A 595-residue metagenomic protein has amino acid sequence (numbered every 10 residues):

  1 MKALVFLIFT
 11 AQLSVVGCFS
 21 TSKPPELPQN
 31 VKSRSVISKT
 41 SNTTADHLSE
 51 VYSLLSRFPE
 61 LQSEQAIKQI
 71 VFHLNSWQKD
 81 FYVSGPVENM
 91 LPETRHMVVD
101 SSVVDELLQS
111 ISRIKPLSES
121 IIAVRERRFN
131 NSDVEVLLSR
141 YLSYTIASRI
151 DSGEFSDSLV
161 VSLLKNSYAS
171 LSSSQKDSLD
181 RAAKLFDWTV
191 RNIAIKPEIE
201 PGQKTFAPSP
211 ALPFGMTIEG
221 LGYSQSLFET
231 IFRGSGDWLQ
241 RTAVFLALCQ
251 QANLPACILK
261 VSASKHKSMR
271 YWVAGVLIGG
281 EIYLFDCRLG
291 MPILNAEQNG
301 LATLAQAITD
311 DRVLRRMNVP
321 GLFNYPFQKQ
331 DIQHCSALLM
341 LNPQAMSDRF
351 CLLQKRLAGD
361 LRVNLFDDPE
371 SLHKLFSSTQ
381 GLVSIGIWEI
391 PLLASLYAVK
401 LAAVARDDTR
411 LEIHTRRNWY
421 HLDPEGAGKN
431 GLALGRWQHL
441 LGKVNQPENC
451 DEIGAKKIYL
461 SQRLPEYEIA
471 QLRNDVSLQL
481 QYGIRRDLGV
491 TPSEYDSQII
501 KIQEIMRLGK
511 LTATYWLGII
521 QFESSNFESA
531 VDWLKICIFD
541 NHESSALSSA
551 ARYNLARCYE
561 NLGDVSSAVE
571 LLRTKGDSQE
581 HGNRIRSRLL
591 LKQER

Functional and structural regions predicted by a protein language model:
P24-E26, N30, S162-S173, R181-I193 (+7 more regions): Hydrophobic/aromatic-rich core segments of domains that either
E50, L61-R233, G279, V444-K501: Secondary-structure boundary elements
R507-K510, L547-S548, H581-I585: Structural signature of alpha-solenoid helical repeat junctions
W516, N554, N561, I585-K592: "A position-specific structural signal for the A-helix of alpha-solenoid helical repeats
